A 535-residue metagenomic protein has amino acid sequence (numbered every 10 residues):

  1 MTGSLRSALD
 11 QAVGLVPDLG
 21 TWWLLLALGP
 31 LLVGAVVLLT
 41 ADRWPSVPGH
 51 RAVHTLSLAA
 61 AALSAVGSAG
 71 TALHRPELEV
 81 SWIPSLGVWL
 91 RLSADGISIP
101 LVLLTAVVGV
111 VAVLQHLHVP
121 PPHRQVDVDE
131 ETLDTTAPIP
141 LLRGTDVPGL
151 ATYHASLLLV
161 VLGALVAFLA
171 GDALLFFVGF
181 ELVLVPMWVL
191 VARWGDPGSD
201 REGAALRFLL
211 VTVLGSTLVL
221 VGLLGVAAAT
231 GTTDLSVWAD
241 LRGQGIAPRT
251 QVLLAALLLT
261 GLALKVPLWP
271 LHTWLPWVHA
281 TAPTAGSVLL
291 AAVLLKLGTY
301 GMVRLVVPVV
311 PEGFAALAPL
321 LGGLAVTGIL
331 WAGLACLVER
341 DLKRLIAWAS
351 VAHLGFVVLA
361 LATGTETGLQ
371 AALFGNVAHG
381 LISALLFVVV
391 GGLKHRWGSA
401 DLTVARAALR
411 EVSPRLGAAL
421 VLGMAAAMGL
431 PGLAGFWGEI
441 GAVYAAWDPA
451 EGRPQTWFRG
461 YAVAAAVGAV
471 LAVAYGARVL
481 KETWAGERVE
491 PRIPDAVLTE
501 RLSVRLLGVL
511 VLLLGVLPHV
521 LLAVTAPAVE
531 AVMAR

Functional and structural regions predicted by a protein language model:
T2-L26, V33-A155, A526-E530: Transmembrane helix-loop-helix hairpins at membrane boundaries of multipass inner-membrane proteins
L5, L9, H74-V88, R124-T145 (+11 more regions): Juxtamembrane/interfacial segments at transmembrane-helix boundaries in multi-pass membrane proteins
L19-P30, G96-T105, A173-P186, R249-L264 (+2 more regions): Structural signature of hydrophobic alpha-helical transmembrane segments
A35-T40, L162-V166, V189, L305 (+5 more regions): Alpha-helical transmembrane segments of multipass membrane proteins
A35-V47, G109-Q125, A137-L142, W188-D200 (+3 more regions): C-terminal ends of transmembrane helices
P48-A52, T135-T136, T152-I246, C336-W348 (+1 more regions): Alpha-helical multi-pass transmembrane bundles of energy-transducing inner-membrane proteins
A94, L104, L210, A256-A263 (+7 more regions): Hydrophobic alpha-helical transmembrane segments of multi-pass membrane proteins
W269, S383-V389, R459-P494: Predominantly late transmembrane helices and immediately cytosolic-facing juxtamembrane segments
